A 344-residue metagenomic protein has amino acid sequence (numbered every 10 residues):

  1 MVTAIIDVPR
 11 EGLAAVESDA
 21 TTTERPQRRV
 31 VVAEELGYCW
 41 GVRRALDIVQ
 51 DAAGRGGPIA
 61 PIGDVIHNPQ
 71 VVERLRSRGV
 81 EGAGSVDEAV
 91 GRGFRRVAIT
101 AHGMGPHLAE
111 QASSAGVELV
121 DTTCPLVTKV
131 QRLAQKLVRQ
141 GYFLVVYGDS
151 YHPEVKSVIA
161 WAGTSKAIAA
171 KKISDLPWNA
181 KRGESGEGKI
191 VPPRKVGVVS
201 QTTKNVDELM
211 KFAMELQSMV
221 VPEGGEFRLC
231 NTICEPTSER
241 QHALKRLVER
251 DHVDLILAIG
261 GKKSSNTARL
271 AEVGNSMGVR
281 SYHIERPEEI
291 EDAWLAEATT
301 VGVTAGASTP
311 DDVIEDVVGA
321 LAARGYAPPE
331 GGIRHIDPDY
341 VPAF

Functional and structural regions predicted by a protein language model:
M1-F344: The feature marks the mature, well-folded catalytic cores of soluble enzymes
